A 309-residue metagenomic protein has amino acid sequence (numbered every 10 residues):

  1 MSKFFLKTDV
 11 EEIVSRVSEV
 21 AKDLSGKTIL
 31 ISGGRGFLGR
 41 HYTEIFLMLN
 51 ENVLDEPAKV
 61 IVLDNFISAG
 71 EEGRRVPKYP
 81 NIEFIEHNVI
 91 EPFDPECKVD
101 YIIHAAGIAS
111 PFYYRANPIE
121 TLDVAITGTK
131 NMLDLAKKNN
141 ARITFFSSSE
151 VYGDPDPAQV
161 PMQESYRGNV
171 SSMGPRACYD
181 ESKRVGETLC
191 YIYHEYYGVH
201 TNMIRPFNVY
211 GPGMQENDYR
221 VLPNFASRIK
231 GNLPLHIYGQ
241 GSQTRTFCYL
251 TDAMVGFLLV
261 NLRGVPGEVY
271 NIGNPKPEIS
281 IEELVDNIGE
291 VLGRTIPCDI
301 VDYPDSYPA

Functional and structural regions predicted by a protein language model:
M1-F207: N-terminal Rossmann-like NAD(P)+-binding domain of SDR-like oxidoreductases, especially those catalyzing
Y42, M254-N261, V285-I288: Hydrophobic "lid"/C-terminal helical patch of Rossmann-like NAD(P)-dependent dehydrogenase/epimerase domains
I45, I279-L292: PAPS/PAP-binding and catalytic site of the sulfotransferase fold
S68-G70, R220, I279-I281, D302-A309: Active-site loop of classical SDR/Rossmann-like NAD(P)-dependent oxidoreductases, centered on the catalytic Tyr-X3-Lys
A116, V124-T127, A177-D180, N217-R220 (+3 more regions): Residue-level signal for the nucleotide or nucleotide-sugar donor/cofactor binding architecture
T127, N131-L135, F247, D252-V255 (+1 more regions): Conserved mid-core alpha-helix of short-chain dehydrogenase/reductase
D156, R184, V209-N224, L233 (+6 more regions): Glycine/proline-rich active-site loop of Rossmann-fold NAD(P)-dependent oxidoreductases
V185, L189, Y193, F225 (+2 more regions): Hydrophobic alpha-helix immediately C-terminal to the catalytic Tyr-X-X-X-Lys motif of short-chain
